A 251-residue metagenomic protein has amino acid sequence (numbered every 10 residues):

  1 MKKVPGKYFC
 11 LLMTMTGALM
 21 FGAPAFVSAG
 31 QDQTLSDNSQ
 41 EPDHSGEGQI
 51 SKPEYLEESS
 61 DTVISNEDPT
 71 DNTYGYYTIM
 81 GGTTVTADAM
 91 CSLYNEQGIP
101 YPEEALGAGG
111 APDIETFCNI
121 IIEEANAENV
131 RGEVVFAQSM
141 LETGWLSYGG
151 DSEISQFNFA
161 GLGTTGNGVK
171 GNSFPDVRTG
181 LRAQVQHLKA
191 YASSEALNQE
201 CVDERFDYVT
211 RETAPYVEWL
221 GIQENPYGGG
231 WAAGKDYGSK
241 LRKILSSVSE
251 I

Functional and structural regions predicted by a protein language model:
K2-A137, L141-I251: Catalytic cores of secreted/periplasmic lytic hydrolases that degrade extracellular macromolecules
